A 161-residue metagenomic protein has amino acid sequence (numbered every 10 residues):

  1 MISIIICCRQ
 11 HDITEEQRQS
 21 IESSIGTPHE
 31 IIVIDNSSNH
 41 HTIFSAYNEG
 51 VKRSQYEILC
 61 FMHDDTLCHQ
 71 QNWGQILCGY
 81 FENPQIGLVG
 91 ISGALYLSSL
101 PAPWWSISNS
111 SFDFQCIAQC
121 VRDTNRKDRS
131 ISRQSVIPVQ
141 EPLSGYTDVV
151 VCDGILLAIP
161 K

Functional and structural regions predicted by a protein language model:
I2-I6, I21, E30-V33: Hydrophobic targeting segments
Q10-I25: Short, well-formed alpha-helical segments that are part of the catalytic scaffolds of diverse glycosyltransferases
E16-S20, S45, E49, N72-G79: Alpha-helical elements of Rossmann-like donor-binding domains used by nucleotide-donor carbohydrate transfer enzymes
S38-R53: Glycine-rich, basic loop-to-helix element that forms the pyrophosphate-binding segment of sugar-nucleotide handling
H40, L67, Q71-V121: Conserved donor NDP-sugar-binding/catalytic core segment of glycosyltransferases
L59: Short aromatic/hydrophobic "clamp" motif used to bind/position activated sugar donors
M62-D64: Active-site acidic Asp-centered loop
R122-I159: A recurrent flexible, glycine/aromatic-enriched loop bordering the glycosyltransferase active site that acts as
